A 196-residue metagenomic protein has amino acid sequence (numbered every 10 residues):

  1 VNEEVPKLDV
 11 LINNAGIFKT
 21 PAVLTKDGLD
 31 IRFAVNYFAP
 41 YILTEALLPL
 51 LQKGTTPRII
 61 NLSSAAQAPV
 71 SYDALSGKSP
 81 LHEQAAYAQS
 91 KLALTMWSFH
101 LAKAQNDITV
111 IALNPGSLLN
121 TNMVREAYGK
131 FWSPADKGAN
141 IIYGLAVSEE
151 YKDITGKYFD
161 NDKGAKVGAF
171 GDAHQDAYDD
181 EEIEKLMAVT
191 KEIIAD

Functional and structural regions predicted by a protein language model:
V1-N13, K19-L24: A glycine-rich helix->loop->beta "capping" turn within Rossmann-like NAD(P)(H)-dependent oxidoreductase domains
E4, S148-E149, D196: Generic structural signal for alpha-helix termini and adjacent loop/cap motifs
G16-K26, D30-F33, Q52-D107, N114-F131: Catalytic loop of short-chain dehydrogenase/reductase
T44-E45, F99: A short, exposed helix-loop element centered on a Lys and neighboring polar residues
A102-K166, F170: SDR active-site lid
K157-D196: C-terminal helix-and-tail extensions that cap enzymatic domains
